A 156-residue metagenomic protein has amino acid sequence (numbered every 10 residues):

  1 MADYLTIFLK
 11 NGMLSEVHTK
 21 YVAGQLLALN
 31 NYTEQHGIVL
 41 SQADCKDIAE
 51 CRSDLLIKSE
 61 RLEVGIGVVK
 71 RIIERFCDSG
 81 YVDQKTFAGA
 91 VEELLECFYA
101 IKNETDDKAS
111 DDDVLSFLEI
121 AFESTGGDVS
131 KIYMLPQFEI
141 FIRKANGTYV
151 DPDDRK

Functional and structural regions predicted by a protein language model:
M1-S53: Short terminal alpha-helical segments
I38-K144, T148-P152: Acidic, low-complexity, intrinsically disordered interaction modules
R155-K156: Extended, compositionally biased non-globular segments
